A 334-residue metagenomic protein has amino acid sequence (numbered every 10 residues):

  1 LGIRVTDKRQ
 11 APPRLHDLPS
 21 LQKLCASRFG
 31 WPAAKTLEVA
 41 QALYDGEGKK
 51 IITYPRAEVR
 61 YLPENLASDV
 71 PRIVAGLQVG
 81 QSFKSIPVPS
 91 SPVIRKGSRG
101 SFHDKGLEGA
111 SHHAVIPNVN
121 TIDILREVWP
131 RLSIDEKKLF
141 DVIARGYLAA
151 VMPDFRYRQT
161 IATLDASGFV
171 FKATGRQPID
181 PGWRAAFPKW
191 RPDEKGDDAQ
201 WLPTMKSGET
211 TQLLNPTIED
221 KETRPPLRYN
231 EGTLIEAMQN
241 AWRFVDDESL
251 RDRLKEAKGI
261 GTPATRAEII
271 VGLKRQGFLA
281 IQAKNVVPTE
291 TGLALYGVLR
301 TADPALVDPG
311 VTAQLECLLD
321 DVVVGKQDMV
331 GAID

Functional and structural regions predicted by a protein language model:
L1-D334: Core catalytic DNA strand-manipulation module of type IA topoisomerases
